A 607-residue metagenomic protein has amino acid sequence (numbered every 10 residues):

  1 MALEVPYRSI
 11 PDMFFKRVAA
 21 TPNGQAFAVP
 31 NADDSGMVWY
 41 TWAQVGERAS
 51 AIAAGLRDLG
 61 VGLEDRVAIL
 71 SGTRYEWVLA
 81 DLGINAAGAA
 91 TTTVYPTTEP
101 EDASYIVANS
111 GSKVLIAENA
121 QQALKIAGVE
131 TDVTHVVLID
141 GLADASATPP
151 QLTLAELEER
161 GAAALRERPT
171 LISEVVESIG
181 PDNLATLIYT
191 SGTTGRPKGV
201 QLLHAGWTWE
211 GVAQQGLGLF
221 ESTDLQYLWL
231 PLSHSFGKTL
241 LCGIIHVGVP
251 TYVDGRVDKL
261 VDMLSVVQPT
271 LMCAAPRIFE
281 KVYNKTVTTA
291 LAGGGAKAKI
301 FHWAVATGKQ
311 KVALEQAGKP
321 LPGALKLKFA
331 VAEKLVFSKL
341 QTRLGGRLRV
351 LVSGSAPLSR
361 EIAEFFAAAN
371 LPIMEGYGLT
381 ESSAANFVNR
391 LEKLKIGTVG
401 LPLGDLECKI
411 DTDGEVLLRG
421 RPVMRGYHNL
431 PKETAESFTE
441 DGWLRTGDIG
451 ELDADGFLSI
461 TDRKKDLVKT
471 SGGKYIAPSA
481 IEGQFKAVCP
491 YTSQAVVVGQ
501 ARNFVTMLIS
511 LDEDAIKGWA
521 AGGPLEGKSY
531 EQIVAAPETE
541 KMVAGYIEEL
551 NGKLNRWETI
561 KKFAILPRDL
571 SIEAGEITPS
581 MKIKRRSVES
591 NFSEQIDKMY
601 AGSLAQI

Functional and structural regions predicted by a protein language model:
P22-Q25, E156-Y189, R196, L219-L225: Conserved pre-ATP/AMP-binding loop-to-beta segment of ANL
A26-L82, E99-S104, T153-E158, H204: Conserved AMP-binding/adenylate-forming core of the ANL superfamily
D34, Q121-G180, T286-K339: ANL superfamily adenylate-forming
W39-A43, E177, A185-W209: Conserved AMP-binding A3 loop
D58-L59, A86-R160, E174, M542 (+1 more regions): Structural core segment of the AMP-binding/adenylate-forming
P96-G128, E210-Q226, V257-L271, R343: Conserved ATP-dependent adenylate/AMP-binding module captured primarily in the ANL superfamily
T208-L225, L232-F337, R347: Conserved AMP-binding/adenylation subdomain of ANL enzymes
P402-T470: Conserved ATP-binding/catalytic segment of the ANL
